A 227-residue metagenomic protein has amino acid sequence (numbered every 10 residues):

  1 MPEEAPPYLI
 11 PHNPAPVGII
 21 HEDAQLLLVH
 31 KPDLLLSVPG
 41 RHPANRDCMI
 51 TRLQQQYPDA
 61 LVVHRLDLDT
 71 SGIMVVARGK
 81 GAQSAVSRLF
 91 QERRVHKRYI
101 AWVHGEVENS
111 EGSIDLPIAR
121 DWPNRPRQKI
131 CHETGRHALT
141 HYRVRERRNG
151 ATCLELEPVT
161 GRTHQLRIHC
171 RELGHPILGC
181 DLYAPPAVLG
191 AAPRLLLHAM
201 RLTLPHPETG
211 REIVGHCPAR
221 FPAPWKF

Functional and structural regions predicted by a protein language model:
M1-L26, P32-L36, Q165-F227: Pseudouridine synthases involved in rRNA/tRNA modification
L26-V29, Y99-V103: Active-site-flanking beta-strand signature of metal-NTP-handling nucleotidyl enzymes and homologous cyclase-like
L35-C48, A85, V103-T152, I168 (+1 more regions): Glycine- and acidic-residue-rich catalytic/RNA-contacting loop of pseudouridine synthases
P43-D47, F90-K97: A short alpha->loop->secondary-structure connector
N45-Y57: A short, contiguous, amphipathic alpha-helix enriched in charged residues
Y57-E92: Glycine/acidic-rich beta-strand-loop module
L154-E157: Short histidine-centered loop motifs in beta-beta connectors
